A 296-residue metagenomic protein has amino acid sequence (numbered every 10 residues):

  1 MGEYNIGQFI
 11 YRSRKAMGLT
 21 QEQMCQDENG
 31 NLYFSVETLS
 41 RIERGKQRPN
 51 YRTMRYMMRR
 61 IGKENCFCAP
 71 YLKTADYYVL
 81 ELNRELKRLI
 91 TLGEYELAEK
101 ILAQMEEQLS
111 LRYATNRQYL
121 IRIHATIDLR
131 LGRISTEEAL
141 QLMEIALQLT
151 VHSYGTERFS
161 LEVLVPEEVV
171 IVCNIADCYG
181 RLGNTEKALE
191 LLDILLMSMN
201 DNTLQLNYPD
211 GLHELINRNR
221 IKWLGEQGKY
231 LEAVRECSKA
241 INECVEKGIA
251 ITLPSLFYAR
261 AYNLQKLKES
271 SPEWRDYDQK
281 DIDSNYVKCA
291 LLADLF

Functional and structural regions predicted by a protein language model:
M1-M17: A short, Lys/Arg-rich alpha-helix, primarily the initiator
F9, L80, R84, N116-I127 (+4 more regions): "A position-specific structural signal for the A-helix of alpha-solenoid helical repeats
M17, L92, L131-R133, L182 (+4 more regions): Structural motif corresponding to the intra-repeat A-B loop/turn of tetratricopeptide repeats
M17-R41: Short alpha-helical DNA-recognition segment
R52-F67: DNA major-groove recognition helix of helix-turn-helix/homeodomain DNA-binding modules
L80-Q108: Alpha-helical segment of the N-proximal tetratricopeptide repeat
E99-L109, E144-E157, D193-L204, C237-G248 (+1 more regions): Amphipathic alpha-helical segments of tetratricopeptide repeats
